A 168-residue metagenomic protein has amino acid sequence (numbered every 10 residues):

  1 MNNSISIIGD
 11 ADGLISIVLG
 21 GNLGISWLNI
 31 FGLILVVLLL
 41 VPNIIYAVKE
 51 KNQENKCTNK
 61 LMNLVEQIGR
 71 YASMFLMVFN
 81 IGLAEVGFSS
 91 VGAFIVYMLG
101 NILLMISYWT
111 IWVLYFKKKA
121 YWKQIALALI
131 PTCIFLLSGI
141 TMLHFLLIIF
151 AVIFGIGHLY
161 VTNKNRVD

Functional and structural regions predicted by a protein language model:
M1-L23: Hydrophobic, small-residue-rich transmembrane alpha-helices and their short perimembrane loops in multi-pass membrane
N3, I30-V36, V91-I102, W122-I125: Structural signature of hydrophobic alpha-helical transmembrane segments
L23-I45: N-terminal signal-anchor transmembrane alpha helix
V37-K49, L104-L114, L159-T162: Transmembrane alpha-helical segments that form the membrane-embedded catalytic/substrate-channel core of multi-pass
I44-L61: Membrane-interface helix-loop junction between the first two transmembrane segments
V48-N52, L83-E85, T110-K118, T141-M142: Juxtamembrane "helix-exit" motif on the non-cytosolic side of transmembrane helices
C57-I95: Membrane-helix boundary elements
G100-W112, A120-F145, I149-H158: Hydrophobic alpha-helical membrane segments
